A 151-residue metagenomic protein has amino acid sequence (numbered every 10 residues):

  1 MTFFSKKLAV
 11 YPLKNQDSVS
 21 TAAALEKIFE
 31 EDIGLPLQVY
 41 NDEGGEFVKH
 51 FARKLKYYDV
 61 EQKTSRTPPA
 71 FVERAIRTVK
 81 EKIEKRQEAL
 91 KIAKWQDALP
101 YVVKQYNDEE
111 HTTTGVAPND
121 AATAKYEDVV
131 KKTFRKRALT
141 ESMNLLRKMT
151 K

Functional and structural regions predicted by a protein language model:
M1-E81, T112-K151: Retroviral integrase
T78, Y101-Q105: Generic recognition of well-ordered alpha-helical segments
R86-Y101: Short, charged, surface-exposed loops that flank catalytic or proteolytic processing sites
